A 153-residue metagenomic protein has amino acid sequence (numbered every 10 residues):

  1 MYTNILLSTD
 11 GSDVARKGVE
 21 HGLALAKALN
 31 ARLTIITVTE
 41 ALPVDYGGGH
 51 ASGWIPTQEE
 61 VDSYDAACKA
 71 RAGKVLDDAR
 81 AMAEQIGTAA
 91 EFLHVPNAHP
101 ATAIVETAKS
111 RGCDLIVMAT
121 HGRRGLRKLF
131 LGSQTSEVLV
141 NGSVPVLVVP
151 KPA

Functional and structural regions predicted by a protein language model:
M1, D77-I116: Structural beta-alpha unit
T3-Q58, M82-E91: Small/aliphatic-rich secondary-structure junction motif
G18, D45-G49, T102-V105, K128-F130: Short, well-ordered secondary-structure micro-motifs
A41, K109, H121-R124: Short glycine-rich anion-binding loops that position phosphate/pyrophosphate groups of nucleotides and phosphorylated
H50-W54, A108-R111, Q134-T135: Short, hinge-like loop/turn segments at secondary-structure boundaries
I55-K74: A short acidic, glycine-rich active-site loop that binds or catalyzes chemistry on phosphate/adenosine moieties
L115-V140: Glycine-rich, Arg-bearing micro-motifs that act as flexible, cationic patches
V144-P152: Short, flexible loop segments at boundaries between secondary-structure elements
